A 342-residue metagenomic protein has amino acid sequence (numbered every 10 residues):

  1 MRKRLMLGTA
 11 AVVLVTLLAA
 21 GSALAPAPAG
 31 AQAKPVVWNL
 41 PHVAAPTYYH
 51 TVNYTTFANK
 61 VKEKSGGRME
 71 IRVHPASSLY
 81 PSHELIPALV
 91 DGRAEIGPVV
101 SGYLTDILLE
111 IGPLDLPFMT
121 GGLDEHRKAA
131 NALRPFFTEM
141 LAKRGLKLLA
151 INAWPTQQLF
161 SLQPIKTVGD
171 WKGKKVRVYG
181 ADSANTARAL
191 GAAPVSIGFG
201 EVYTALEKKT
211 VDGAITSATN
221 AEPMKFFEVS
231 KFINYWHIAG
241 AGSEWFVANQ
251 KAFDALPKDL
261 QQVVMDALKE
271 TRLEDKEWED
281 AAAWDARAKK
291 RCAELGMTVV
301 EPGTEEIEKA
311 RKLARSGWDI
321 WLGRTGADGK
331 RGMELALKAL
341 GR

Functional and structural regions predicted by a protein language model:
M1-V37, R342: Short, low-complexity disordered leader/linker segments with a strong preference for bacterial N-terminal type II
V12, G30-E125, L133-R342: N-terminal secretory/targeting leader peptides
